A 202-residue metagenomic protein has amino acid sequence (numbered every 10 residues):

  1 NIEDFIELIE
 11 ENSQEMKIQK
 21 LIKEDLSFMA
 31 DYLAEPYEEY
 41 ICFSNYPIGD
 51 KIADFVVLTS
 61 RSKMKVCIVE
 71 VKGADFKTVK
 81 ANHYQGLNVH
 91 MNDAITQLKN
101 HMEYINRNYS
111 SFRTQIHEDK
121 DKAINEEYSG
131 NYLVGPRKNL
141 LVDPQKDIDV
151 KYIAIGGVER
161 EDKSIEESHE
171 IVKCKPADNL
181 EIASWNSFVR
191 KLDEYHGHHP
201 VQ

Functional and structural regions predicted by a protein language model:
N1-Q202: Charged, terminal alpha-helix-loop-beta segments that serve as non-catalytic nucleic-acid engagement and/or assembly
